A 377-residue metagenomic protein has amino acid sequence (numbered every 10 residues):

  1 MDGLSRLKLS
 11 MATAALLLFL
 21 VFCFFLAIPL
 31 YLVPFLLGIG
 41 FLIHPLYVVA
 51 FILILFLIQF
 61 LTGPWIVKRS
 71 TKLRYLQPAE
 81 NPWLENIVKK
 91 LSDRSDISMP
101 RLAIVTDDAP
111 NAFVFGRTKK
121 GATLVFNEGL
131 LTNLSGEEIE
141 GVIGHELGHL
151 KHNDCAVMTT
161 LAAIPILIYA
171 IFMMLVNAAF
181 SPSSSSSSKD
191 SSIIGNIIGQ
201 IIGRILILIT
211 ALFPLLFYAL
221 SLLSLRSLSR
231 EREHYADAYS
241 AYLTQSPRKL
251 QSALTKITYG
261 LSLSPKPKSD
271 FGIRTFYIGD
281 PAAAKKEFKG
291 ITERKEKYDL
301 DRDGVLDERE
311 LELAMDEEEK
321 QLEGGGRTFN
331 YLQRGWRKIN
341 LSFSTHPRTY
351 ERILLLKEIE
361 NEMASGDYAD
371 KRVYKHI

Functional and structural regions predicted by a protein language model:
M1-F115, A162-R230, H234, I257-S262 (+5 more regions): Hydrophobic or amphipathic, alpha-helical segments that drive membrane association/targeting
T106, T132-N133: Alpha-helical transmembrane cores and adjacent cytosolic helix/loop segments of polytopic membrane transporters
A109, F115-A122, S269-G272: A short, glycine/Asx- and small/polar-enriched loop/turn that sits immediately N-terminal to a beta-strand
V125, S135-K151: Short alpha-helix carrying the canonical HExxH Zn2+-binding catalytic motif
L147-I166, P247-R248: Catalytic Zn2+-binding segment of zinc metalloproteases
F276, A282, E310-R334: Short glycine/proline-rich, acidic loop/turn segments that cap or connect secondary-structure elements
A284-Q321, T349: Acidic, glycine-anchored loop motifs typical of Ca2+
